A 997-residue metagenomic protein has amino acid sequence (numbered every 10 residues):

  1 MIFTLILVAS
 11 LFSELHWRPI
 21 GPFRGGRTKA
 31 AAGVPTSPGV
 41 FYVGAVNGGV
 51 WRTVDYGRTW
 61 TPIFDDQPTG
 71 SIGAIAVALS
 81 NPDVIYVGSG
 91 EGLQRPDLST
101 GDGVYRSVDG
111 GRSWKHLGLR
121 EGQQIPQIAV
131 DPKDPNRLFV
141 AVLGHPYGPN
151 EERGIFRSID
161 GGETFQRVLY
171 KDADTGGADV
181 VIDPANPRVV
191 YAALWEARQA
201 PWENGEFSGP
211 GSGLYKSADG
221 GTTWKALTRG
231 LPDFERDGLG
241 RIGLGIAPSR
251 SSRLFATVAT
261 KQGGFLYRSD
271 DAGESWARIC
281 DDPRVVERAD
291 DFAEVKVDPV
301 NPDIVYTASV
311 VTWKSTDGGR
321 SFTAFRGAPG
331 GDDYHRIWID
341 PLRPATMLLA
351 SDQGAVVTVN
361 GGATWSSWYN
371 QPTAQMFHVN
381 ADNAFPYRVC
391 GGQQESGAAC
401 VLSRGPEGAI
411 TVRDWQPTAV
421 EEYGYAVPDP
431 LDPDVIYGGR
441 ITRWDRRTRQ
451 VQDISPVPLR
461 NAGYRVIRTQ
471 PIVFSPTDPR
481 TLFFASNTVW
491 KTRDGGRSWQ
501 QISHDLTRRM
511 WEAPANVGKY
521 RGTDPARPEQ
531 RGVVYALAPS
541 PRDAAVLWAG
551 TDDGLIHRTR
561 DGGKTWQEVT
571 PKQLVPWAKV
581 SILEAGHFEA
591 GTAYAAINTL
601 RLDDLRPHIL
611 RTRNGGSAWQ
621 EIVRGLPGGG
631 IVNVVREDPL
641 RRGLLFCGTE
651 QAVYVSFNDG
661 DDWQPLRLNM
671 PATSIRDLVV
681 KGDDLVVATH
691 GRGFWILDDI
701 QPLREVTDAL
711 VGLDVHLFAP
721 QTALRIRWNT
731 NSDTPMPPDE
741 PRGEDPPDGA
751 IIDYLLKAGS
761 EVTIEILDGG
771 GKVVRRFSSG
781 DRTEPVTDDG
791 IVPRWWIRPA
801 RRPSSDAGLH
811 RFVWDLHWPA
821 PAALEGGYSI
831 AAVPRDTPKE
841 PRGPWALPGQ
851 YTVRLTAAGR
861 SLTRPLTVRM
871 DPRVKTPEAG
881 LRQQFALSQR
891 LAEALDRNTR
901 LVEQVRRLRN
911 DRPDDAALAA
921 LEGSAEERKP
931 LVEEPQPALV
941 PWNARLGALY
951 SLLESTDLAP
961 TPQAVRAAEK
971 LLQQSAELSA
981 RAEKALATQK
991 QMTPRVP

Functional and structural regions predicted by a protein language model:
I2-A9: Sec-dependent N-terminal signal peptides
S10-E740, P747-A750, S779-R782, G790: Beta-propeller blade termini and top-face loops
T442-W444, I752-D753, G759-R776, Q850-R854: Beta-strand-rich binding/interaction modules
P702-W728, P865-R897: Low-complexity, Pro/Ser/Thr- and charge-rich linker/hinge segments at domain boundaries
T730-T763, L767, A807-V813, L895 (+1 more regions): Contiguous beta-strand segments within globular domains
V773-P844: Glycine-centered tight-turn motifs at strand-turn-strand junctions
A820-L824, T856-R864: Short acidic/polar inter-strand loop motif in beta-rich domains
L866, R897-P997: Mature extracytoplasmic or organellar-lumen-exposed domains after removal of signal/transit peptides
